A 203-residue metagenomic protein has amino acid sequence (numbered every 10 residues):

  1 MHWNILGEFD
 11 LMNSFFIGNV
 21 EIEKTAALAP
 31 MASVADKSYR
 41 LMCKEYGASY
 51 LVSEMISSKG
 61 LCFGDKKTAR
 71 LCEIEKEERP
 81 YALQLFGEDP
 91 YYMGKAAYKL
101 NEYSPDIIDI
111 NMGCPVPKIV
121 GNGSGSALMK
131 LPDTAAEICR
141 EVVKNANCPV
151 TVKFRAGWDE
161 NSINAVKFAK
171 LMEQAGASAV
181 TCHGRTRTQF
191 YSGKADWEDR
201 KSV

Functional and structural regions predicted by a protein language model:
H2-V203: Flavin-dependent oxidoreductase catalytic cores
